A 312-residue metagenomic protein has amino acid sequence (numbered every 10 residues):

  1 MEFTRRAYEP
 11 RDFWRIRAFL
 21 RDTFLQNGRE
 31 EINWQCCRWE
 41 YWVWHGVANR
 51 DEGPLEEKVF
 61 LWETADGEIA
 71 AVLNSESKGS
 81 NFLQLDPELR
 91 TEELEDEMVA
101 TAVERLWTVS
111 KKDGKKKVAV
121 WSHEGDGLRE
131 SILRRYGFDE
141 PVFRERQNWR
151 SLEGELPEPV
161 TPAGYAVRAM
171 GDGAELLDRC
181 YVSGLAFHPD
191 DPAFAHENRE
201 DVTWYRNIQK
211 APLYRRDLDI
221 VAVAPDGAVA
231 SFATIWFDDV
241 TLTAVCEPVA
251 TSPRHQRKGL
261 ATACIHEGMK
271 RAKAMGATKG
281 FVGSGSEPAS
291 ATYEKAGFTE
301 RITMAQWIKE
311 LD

Functional and structural regions predicted by a protein language model:
M1-N27, D139-E140, S151-G173: Conserved N-terminal entry element of GNAT/NAT acetyltransferase domains
R6-W14, A18-K112, V223-T243, S252: Conserved donor-binding loop and adjoining core beta-sheet/short helix segment in diverse acyl/aminoacyl transferases
A70-A71, V142-R144, A230-S231, A261 (+1 more regions): A structural microfeature
S75-Y165, G171, A305-K309: Acyl-donor-binding surface of acyltransferase catalytic domains
T91-W107, T251-P253, R257-A274, A291 (+1 more regions): Conserved acetyl-CoA-binding loop-helix of GNAT-fold acetyltransferases
V118-W121, C246, K279-S284: Conserved hydrophobic beta-strand within the GNAT/NAT acetyltransferase core sheet that lines the active-site cleft
R129-L133, T292-E294, F298: Conserved active-site tyrosine of GNAT-family acetyltransferases
G154-A244: Flexible, substrate/cofactor-facing loop regions flanked by secondary structure within enzyme catalytic domains
